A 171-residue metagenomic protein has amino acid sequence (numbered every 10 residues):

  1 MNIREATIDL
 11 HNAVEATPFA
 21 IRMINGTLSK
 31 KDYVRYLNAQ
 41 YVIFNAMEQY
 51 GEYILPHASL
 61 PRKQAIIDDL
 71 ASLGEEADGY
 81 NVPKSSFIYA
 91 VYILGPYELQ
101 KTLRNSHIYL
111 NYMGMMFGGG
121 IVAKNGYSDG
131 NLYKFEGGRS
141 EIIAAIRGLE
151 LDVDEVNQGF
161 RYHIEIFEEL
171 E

Functional and structural regions predicted by a protein language model:
M1-E171: Metal- and O2-centered redox machinery and metal/ROS homeostasis
